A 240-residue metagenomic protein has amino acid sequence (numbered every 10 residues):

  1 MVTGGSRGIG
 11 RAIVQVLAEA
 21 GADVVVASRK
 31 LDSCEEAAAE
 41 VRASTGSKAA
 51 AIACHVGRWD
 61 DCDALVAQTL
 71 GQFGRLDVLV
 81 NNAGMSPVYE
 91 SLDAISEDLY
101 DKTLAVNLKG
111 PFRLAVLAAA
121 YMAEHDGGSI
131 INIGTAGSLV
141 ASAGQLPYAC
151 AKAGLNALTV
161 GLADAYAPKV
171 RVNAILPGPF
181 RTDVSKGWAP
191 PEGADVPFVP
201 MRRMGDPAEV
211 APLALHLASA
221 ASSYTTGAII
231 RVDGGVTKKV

Functional and structural regions predicted by a protein language model:
S6-G8: Conserved glycine-rich cofactor-binding loop
S86-Y89, V140, L215, T226-V240: Short C-terminal tail/terminal secondary-structure segment of NAD(P)H-dependent dehydrogenase/reductase domains
E90-L92, S96-L104, S185, D195: Substrate-binding pocket helix/loop in short-chain dehydrogenase/reductase
A115, A151, T159: Active-site helix of classical SDR
A120, A163-P168, S223: Alpha-helical segment proximal to the catalytic Tyr-Lys
T135: Residue(s) in the substrate-gating loop at a strand-loop-helix junction that position the organic substrate next
A174, G193-A221, T225, V232-G234: C-terminal helical subdomain
